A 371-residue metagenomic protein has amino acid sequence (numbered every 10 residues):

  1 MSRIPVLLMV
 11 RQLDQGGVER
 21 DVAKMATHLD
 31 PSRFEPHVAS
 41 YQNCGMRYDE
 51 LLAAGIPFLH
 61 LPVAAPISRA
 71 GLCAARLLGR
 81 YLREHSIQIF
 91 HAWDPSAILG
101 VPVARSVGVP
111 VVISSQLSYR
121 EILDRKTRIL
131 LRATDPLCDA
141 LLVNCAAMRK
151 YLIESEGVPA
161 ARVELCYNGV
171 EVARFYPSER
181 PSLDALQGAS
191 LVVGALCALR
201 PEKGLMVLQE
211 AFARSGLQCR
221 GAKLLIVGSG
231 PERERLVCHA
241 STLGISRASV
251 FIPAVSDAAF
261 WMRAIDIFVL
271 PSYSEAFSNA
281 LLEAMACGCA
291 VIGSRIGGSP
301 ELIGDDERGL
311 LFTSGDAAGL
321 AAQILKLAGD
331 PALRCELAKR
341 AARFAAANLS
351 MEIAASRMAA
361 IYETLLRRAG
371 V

Functional and structural regions predicted by a protein language model:
I4, L8-C73: N-terminal strand-loop element at the rim of the active site of nucleotide-sugar-dependent glycosyltransferases
G16-K24, L191, A195-R214, P231-V237 (+3 more regions): A conserved mid-protein helix/loop that constitutes part of the nucleotide-sugar donor-binding site
P31, P66-A70, K150-E154, A161-R162 (+2 more regions): Acidic anion/phosphate-binding donor-loop and adjacent secondary structure in glycosyltransferase catalytic cores
I113-L142, K150, G157: A conserved, positively charged/aromatic
A254, Y273: Aromatic "clamp/platform" in nucleotide-sugar-dependent glycosyltransferases that forms part of the donor/acceptor
A290-G293, I303: Short hydrophobic beta-strand element within catalytic cores of glycosyltransferases and related nucleotide-activated
D305-D306, L310-A317, K326-P331: Conserved acidic donor-binding segment of nucleotide-sugar-dependent glycosyltransferases
G319, K326, L333-N348, A354-A360: A short, well-ordered alpha-helix in the C-terminal region of glycosyltransferases
